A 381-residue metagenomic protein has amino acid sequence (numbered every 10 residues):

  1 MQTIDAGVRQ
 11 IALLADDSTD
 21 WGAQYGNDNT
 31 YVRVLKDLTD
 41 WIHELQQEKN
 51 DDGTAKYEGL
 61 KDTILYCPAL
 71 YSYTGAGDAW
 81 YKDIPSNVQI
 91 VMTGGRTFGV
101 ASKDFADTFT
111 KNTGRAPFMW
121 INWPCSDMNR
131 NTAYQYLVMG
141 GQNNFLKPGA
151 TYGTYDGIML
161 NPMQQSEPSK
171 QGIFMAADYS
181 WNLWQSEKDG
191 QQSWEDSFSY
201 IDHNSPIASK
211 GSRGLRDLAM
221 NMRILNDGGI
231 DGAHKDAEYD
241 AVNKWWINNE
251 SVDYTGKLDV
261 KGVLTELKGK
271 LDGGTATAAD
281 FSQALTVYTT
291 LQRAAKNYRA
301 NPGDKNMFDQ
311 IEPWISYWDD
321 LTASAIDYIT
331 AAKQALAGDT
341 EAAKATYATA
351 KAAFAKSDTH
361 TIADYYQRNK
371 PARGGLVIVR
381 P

Functional and structural regions predicted by a protein language model:
M1-R9: Chitinase-like catalytic core of GlcNAc-active glycosidases
D5, S18-E195: Catalytic-core regions of glycoside hydrolase
Q185-R380: C-terminal functional modules
